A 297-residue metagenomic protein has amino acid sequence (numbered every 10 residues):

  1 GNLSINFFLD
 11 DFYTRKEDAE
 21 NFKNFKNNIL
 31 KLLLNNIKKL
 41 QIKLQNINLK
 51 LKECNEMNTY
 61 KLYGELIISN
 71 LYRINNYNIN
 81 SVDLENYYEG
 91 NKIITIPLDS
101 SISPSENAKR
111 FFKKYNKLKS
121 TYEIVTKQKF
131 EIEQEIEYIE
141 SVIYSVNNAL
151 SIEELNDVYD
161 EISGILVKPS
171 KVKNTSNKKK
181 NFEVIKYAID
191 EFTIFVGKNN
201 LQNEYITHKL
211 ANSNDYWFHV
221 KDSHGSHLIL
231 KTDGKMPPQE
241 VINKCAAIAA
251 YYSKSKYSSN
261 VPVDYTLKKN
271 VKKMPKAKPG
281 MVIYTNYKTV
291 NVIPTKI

Functional and structural regions predicted by a protein language model:
G1-G225, L230-I297: Extended, highly charged segments
